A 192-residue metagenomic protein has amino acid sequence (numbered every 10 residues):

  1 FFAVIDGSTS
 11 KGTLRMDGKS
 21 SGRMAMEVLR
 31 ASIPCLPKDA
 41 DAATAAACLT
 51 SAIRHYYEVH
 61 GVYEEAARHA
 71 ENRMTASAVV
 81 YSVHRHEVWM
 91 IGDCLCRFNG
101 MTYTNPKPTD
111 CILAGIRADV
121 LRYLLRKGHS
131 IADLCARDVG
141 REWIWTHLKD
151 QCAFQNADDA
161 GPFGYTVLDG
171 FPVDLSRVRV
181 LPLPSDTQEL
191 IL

Functional and structural regions predicted by a protein language model:
F1-L192: PP2C/PPM-type serine/threonine phosphatase catalytic domain
